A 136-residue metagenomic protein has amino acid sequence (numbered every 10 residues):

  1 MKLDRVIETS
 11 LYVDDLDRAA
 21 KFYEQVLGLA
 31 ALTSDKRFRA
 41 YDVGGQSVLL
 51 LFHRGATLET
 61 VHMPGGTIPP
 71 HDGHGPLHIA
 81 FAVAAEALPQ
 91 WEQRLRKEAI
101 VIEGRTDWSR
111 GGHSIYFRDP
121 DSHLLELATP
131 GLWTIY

Functional and structural regions predicted by a protein language model:
M1-R18, L77-I79, G131-Y136: N-terminal beta-strand motif that seeds the catalytic metal site of vicinal oxygen chelate
K2, E92-Y136: Vicinal oxygen chelate
Y12, A80-A84, R118: Short hydrophobic/aromatic beta-strand micro-patches that form the beta-sheet surface supporting nucleotide- or nucleic
L16, S34, G44, W108-R110 (+1 more regions): A short, compositionally biased micro-patch
R18, E86-W91: Short, conserved charged micro-motifs
A19-V26, L95, S122: Conserved active-site tyrosine of GNAT-family acetyltransferases
G28-T33, I102-R105: Short secondary-structure junctions
L32-G73, L124-G131: Conserved short beta-strand elements that form part of the metal-binding/catalytic scaffold of enzyme active sites
